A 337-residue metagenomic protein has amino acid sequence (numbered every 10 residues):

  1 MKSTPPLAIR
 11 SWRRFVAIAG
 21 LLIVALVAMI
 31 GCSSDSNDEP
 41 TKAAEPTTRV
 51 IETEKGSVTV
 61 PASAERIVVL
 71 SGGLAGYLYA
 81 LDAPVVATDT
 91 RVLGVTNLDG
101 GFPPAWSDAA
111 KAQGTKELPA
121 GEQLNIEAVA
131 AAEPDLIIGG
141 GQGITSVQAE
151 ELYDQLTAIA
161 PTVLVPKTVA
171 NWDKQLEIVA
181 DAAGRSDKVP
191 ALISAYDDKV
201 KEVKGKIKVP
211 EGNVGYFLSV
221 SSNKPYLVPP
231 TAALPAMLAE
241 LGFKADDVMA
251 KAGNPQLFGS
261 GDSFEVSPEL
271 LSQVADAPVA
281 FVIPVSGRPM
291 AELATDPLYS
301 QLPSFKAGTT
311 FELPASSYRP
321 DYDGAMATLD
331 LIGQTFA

Functional and structural regions predicted by a protein language model:
M1-I30: Sec-dependent bacterial lipoprotein signal peptides
A28-A44: Bacterial lipoprotein signal-peptidase II cleavage site
P40-A83, V92-N97, G333-A337: Extracytoplasmic low-complexity, Pro/Thr/Ser/Ala/Gly-rich segments that lie immediately after a secretion/anchoring
S57, Y153-N223, A325-A337: Extracytoplasmic substrate-binding proteins
R66-L78, V189-N254: Basic- and aromatic-lined ligand-binding clefts that recognize polyanionic substrates
A75-N125, G141-Q142: A short, structured surface patch at a secondary-structure boundary
I126, E133-G139, P161, L271 (+1 more regions): Proline-aspartate-enriched helix->loop->beta-strand connector
D181, L270-A337: Structured C-terminal subdomain patch of bacterial secreted/periplasmic proteins
